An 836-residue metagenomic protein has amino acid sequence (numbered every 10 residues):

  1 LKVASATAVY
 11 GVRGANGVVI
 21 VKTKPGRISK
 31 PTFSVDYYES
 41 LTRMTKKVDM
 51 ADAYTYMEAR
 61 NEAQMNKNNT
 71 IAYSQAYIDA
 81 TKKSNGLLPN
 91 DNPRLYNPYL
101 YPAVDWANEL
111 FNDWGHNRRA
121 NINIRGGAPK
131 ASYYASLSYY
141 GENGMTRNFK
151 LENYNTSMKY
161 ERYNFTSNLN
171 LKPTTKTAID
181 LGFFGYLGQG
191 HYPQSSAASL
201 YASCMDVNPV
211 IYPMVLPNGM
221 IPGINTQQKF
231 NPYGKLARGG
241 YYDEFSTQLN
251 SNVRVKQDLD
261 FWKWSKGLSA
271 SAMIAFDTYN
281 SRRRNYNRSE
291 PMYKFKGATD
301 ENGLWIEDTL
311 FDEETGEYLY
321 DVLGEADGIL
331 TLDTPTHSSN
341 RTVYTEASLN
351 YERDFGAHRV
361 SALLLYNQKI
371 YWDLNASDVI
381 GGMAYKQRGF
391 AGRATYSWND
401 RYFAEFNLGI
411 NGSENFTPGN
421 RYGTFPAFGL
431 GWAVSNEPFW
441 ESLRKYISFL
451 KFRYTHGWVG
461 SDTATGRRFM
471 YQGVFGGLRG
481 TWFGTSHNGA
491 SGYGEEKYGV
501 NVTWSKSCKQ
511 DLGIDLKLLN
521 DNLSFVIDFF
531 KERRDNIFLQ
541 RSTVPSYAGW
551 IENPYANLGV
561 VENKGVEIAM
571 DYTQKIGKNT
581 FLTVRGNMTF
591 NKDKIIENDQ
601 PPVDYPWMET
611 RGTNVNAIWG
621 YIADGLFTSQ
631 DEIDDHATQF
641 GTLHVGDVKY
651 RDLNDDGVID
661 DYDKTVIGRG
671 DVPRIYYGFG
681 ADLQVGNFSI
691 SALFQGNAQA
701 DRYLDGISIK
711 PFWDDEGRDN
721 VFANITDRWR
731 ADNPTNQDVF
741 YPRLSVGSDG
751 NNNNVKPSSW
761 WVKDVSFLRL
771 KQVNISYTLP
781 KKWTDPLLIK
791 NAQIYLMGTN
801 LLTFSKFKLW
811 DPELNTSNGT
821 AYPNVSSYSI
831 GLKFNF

Functional and structural regions predicted by a protein language model:
L1-V3: Short acidic/polar hinge/loop motifs at secondary-structure boundaries that mediate gating or recognition
S5-Q248, R254-D260, A464-G480, P602-P606 (+4 more regions): Membrane-proximal, glycine/serine-rich, low-complexity loop/turn segments characteristic of large bacterial
S34-N97, S195-S196, A298-D300, E562 (+4 more regions): Conserved small-residue
A72, A76, L95, V215-G219 (+3 more regions): Extracytoplasmic gating/loop element in the C-terminal half of outer-membrane beta-barrel translocons and assembly
L100-A107, A376, D660-D663: Short Pro/Gly-enriched beta-strand edge/turn motifs at strand-loop
F111, N143, G392, Q574 (+3 more regions): Aromatic-residue-lined binding/catalytic grooves and analogous aromatic/hydrophobic interfacial grooves in multimeric
N168-T177, G182-L187, Y192-A197, Y201-V207 (+6 more regions): Extracellular/periplasmic, surface-exposed regions of secreted and cell-surface proteins
A362-I370, F403-G412, K649-V672: Catalytic-site beta-strand/loop segments enriched in glycine and acidic/polar residues
